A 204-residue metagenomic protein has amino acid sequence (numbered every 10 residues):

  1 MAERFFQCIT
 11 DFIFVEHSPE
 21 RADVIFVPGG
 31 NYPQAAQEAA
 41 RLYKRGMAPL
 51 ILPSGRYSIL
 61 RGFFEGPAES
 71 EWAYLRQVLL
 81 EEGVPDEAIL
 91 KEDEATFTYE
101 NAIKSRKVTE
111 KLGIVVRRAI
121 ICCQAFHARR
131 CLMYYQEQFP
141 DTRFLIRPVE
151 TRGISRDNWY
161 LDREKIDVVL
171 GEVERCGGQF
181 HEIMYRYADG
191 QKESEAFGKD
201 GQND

Functional and structural regions predicted by a protein language model:
M1-L161, K165: A structural signal for short, hydrophobic/glycine-enriched beta-strand patches
R156-D204: A structured, mid-to-C-terminal "fold-capping" secondary-structure block
